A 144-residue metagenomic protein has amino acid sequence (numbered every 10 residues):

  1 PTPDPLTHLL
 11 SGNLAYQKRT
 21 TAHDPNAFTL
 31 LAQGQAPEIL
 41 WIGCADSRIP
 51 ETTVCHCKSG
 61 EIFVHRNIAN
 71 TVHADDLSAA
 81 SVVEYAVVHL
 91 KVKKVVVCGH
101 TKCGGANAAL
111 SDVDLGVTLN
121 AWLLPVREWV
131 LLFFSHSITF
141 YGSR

Functional and structural regions predicted by a protein language model:
P1-P37, S59-G60, A69-K93, G104-R144: Divalent-metal-activated hydrolytic enzyme cores
Q35-A45, I49-E51: Conserved H-X4-D acyltransferase segment
W41-C44, R66-N67, V96-H100: Short beta-strand segments
R48-H65: Catalytic core of membrane glycerolipid acyltransferases/transacylases, capturing the structured, soluble-facing
